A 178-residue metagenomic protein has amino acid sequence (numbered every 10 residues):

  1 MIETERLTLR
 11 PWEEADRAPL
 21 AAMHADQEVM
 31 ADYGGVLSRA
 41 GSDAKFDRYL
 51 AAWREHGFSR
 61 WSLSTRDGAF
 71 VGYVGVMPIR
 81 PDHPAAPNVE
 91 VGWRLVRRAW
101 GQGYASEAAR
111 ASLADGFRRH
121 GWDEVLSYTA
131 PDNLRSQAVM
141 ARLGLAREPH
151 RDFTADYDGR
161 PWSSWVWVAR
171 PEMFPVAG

Functional and structural regions predicted by a protein language model:
M1-D32, D47, R60, S64-G178: Acyl-donor (CoA/ACP) binding surface of acyl/acetyltransferases
S38-F58: Active-site rim helix/loop that mediates acceptor-substrate recognition in acyltransferases
